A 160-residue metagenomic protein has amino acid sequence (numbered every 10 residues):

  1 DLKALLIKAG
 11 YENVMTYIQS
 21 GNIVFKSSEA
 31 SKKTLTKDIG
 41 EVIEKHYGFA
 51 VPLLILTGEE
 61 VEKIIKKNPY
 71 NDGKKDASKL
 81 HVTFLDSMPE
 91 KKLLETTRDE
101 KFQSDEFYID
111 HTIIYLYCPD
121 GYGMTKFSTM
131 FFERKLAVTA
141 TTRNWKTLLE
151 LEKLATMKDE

Functional and structural regions predicted by a protein language model:
D1-S20, V24-E160: Surface-exposed, charge/polar-rich loops and edge strands
